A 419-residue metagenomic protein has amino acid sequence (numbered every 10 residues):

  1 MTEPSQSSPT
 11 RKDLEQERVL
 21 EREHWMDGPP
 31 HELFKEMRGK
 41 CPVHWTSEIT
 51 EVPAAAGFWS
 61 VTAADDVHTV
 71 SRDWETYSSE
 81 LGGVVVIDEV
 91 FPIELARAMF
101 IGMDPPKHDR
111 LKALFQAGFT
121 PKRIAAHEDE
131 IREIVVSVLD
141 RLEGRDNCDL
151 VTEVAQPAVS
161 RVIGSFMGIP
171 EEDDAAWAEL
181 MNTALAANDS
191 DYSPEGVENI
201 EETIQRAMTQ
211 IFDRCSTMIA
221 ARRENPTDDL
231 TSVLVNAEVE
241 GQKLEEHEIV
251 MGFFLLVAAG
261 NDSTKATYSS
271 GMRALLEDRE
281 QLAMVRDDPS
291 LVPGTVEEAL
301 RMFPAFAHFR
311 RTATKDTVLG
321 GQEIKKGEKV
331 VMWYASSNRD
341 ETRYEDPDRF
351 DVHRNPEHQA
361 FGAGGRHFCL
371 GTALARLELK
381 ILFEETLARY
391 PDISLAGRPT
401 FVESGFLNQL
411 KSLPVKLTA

Functional and structural regions predicted by a protein language model:
M1-A419: Cytochrome P450
